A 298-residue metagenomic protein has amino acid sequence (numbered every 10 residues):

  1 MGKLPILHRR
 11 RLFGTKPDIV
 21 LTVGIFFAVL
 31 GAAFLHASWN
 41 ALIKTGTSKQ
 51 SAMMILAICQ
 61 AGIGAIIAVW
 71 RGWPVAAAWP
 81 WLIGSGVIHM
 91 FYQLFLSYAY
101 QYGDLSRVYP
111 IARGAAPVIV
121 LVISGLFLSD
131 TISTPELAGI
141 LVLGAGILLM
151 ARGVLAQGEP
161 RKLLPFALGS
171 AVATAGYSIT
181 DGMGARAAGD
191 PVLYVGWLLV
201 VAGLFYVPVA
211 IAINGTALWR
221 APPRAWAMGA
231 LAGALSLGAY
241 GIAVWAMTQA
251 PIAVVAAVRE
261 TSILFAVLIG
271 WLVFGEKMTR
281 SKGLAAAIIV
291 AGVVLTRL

Functional and structural regions predicted by a protein language model:
G2-K3: Intrinsic, low-complexity polybasic segments
L7-V87, Q93-L105, R152-F166, V200-L231 (+2 more regions): Membrane-interface interhelical linkers
V23-G24, G238-L298: C-terminal appended segment following the main domain
A33-A37, A65, G86, M90-L94 (+9 more regions): Hydrophobic/small/kink-forming positions within alpha-helical transmembrane segments of polytopic membrane proteins
A61-G64, L121-G125, T134-G153, W271 (+1 more regions): Hydrophobic transmembrane alpha-helices of multi-pass small-molecule transport proteins
G64-P74, V120-P135, A173-D190, L235-I252 (+1 more regions): Hydrophobic alpha-helical transmembrane segments in multi-pass integral membrane proteins
G84-H89, Q101-I147, L193-V201, I252-L272: Specific alpha-helical transmembrane segments that line the substrate/conduction pathway and gating interfaces
G169-A175, D181-L199, F205-V209, I213-T216: Flexible, substrate/cofactor-facing loop regions flanked by secondary structure within enzyme catalytic domains
